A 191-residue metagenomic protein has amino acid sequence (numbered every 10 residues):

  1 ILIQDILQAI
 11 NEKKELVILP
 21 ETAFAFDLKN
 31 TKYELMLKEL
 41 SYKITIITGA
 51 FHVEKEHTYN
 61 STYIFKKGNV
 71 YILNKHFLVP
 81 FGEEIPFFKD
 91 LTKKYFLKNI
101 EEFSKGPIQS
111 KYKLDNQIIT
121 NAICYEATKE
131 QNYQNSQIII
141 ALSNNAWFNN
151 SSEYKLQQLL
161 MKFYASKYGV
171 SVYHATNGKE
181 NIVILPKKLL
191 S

Functional and structural regions predicted by a protein language model:
I1-D5: N-terminal phosphate-binding loop and adjacent alpha-helix
L7, N11, L19-S191: Solvent-exposed soluble domains appended to multi-pass membrane proteins
